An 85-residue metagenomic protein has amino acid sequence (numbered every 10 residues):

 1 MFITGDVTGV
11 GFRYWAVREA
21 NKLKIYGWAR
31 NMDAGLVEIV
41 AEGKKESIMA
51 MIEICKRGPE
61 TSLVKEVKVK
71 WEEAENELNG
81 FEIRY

Functional and structural regions predicted by a protein language model:
M1-Y85: Intrinsically disordered, low-complexity, mixed-charge
